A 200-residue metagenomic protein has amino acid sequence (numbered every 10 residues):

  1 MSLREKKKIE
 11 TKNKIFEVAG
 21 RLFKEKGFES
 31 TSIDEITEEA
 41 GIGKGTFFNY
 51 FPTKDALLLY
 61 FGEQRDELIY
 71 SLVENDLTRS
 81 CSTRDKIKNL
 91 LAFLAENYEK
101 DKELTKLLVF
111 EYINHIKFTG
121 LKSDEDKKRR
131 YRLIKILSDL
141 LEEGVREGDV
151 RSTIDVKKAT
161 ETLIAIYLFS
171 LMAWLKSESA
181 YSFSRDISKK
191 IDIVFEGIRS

Functional and structural regions predicted by a protein language model:
M1-K26, S30-I42, A56: Basic, helix-initiating cap at the start of DNA-binding domains
S2, F93-E96, K135, D139-E147 (+2 more regions): C-terminal peripheral helix-coil segments that are non-catalytic and often amphipathic
T11, K54, R65, I69 (+6 more regions): Hydrophobic/aromatic residues within well-ordered alpha-helical segments
G41-F51: Short hydrophobic/aromatic patch on the recognition helix
L58-R65, L72: Alpha-helical DNA-contacting segments of helix-turn-helix folds
Y60, E74-D101, T160-L163: Hydrophobic alpha-helical connector segments
E67-Y70, E74, T119-E147, K157-E161 (+2 more regions): Amphipathic alpha-helical packing segments from all-alpha helical-bundle domains
Y98-G120: Amphipathic alpha-helical segments used for helix-helix packing
